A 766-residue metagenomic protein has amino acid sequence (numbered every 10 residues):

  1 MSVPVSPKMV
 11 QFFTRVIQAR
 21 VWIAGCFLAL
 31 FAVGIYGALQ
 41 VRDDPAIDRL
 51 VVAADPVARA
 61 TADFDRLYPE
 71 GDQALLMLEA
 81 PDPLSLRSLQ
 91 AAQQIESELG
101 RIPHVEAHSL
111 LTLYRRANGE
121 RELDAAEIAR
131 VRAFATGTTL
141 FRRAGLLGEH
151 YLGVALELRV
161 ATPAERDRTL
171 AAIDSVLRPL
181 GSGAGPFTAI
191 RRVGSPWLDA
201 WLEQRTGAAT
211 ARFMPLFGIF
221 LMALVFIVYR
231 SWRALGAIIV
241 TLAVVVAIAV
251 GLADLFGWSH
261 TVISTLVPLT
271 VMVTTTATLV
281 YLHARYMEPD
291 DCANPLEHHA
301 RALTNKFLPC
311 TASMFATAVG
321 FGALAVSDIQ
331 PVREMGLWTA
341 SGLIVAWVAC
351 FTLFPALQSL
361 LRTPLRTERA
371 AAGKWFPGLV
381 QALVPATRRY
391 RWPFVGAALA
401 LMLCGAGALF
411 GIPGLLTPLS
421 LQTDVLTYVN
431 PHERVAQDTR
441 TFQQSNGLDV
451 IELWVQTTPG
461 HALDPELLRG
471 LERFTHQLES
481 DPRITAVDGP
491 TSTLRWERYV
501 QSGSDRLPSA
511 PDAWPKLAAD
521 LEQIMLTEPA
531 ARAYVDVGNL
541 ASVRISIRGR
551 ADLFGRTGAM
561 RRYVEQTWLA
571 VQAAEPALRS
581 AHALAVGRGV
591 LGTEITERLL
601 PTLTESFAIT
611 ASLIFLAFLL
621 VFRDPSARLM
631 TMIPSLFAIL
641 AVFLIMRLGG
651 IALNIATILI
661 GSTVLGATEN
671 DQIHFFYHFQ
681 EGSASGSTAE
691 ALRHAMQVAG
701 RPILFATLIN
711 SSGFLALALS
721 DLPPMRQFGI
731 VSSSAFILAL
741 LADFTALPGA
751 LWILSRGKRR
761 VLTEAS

Functional and structural regions predicted by a protein language model:
M1-P45, R49, A62-D63, A161-D424 (+3 more regions): Membrane-embedded transmembrane helical bundles of large multi-pass transporters/channels
D44-H104, H108, G460-L468: Juxtamembrane extramembrane loops of integral membrane proteins
L50, P83-Q90, A161-A171, F213 (+3 more regions): Solvent-exposed, non-transmembrane alpha-helical starts
P56, Q73, A386, Y390-L517: Juxtamembrane segments of multi-pass membrane proteins
R59, I95-L158, A200-Q204, T485-A551 (+1 more regions): Extracytoplasmic
D65-L67, A144-L147, M314, F442-N446 (+2 more regions): Replace "in large, NTP-powered and nucleic-acid-processing enzymes" with "in large, NTP-powered factors and other
Q73, P103-G119, R142, A184-G194 (+3 more regions): Short beta-strand elements
A74-E79, L140-G181, T188-R191, I451-T458 (+2 more regions): A short beta-strand structural signal in non-transmembrane regions
